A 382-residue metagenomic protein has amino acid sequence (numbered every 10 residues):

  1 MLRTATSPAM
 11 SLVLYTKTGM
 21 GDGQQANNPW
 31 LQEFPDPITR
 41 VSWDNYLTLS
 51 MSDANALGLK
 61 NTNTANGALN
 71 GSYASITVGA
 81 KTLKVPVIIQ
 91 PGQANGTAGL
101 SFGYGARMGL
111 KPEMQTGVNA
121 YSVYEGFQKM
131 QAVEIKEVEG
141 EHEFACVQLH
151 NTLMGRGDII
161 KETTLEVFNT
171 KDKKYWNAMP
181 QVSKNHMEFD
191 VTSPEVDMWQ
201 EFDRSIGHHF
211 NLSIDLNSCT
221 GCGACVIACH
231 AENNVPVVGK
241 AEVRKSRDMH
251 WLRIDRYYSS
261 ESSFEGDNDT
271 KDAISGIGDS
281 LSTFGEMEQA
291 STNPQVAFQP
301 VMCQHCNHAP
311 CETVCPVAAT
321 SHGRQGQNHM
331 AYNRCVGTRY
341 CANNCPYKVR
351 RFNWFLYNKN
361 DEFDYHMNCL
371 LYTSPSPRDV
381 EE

Functional and structural regions predicted by a protein language model:
M1-W251, S263: A cross-kingdom feature strongest in bacterial/archaeal respiratory oxidoreductases
P37-I38, N293-P294, C303: Short Gly/Pro-enriched turn/cap motifs at secondary-structure boundaries
Y73-T77, S263, D279, E286 (+2 more regions): Phosphate/diphosphate-binding loops
S205-G207, A290, A319: Fe(II)/2-oxoglutarate
L212, S218-N234, Q299-M302, H308-W354: Extended, hydrophobic alpha-helical segments in both membrane/secreted and soluble proteins
E232-M287, S321-R334, K348-L371: Non-heme iron-sulfur electron-transfer modules
A290-F298: Gly-rich Lys/Arg/Thr-decorated short loops/hinges at beta-loop-alpha junctions or inter-strand turns that position
Y372-E382: Single conserved hydrophobic/aromatic residue that forms the stacking wall/gate of nucleotide- or nucleobase-binding
